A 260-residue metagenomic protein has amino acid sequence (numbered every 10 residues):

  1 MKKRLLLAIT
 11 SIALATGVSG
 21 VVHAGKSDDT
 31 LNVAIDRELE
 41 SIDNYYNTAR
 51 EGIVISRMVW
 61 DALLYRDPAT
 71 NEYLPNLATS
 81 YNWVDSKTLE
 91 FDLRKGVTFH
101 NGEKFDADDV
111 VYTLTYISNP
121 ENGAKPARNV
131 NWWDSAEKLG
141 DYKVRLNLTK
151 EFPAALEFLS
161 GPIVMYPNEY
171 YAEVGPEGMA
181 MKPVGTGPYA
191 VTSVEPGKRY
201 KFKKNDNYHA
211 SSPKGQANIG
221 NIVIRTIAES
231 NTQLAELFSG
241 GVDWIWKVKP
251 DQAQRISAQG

Functional and structural regions predicted by a protein language model:
K2-V22: Gram-negative bacterial Sec-dependent N-terminal signal peptides
D28-E40, T79, T88-D92, V110-L114 (+4 more regions): Short, well-ordered beta-strand elements
A34-V84, T115, V184: N-terminal lobe/hinge region of extracytoplasmic solute-binding protein
D67-P68, E72, G161-A217, N221-V223 (+1 more regions): Gly/Pro-rich hinge or "lid" segments in bacterial periplasmic/extracellular proteins
T79-G123, L139, R145, Q233-F238: Aromatic- and charge-enriched surface segment that lines or borders ligand/interaction sites
N82, R128-Y170, E195: Surface-exposed binding/hinge segments that line and control ligand-binding clefts or catalytic entry sites
V130, Q254-G260: Ligand-binding "clamshell"
N207-R255: Ligand-site clamp/hinge motif
